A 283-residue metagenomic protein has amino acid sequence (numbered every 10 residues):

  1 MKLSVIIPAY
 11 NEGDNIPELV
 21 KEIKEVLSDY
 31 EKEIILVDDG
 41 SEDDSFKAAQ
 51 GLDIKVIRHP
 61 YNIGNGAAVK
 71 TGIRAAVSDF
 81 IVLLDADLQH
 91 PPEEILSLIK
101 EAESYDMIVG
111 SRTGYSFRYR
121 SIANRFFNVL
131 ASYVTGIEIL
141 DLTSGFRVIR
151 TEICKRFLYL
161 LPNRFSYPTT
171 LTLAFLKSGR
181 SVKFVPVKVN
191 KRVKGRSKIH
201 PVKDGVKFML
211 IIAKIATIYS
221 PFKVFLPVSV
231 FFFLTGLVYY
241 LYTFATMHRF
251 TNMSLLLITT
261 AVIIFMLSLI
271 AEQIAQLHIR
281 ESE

Functional and structural regions predicted by a protein language model:
M1-R125, Y133, I149-L158, T170-K177 (+4 more regions): Structured catalytic core of nucleotide-sugar glycosyltransferases
V5-I6, D38, V82, G145 (+3 more regions): Residue-level marker of motif borders
R112-R118, S132-R147, R164, K194: A recurrent flexible, glycine/aromatic-enriched loop bordering the glycosyltransferase active site that acts as
Y115-A123, K198, V202-G205, P221-V224 (+2 more regions): Structural motif marking the loop-to-transmembrane transition
S121-D141, P201-S220, V230-F233: A transmembrane-helix-recognition feature enriched in membrane-embedded lipid enzymes and envelope glyco-/phospholipid
I139-L140, S181-P186, K223: Short, structured loop/turn "capping" segments at alpha-beta junctions
F146-I218: Catalytic donor/gating beta->alpha subdomain of glycosyltransferases that bind UDP-sugars
P221-E283: Membrane-embedded multi-pass helical conduit in multi-pass membrane proteins, especially envelope-biosynthetic
